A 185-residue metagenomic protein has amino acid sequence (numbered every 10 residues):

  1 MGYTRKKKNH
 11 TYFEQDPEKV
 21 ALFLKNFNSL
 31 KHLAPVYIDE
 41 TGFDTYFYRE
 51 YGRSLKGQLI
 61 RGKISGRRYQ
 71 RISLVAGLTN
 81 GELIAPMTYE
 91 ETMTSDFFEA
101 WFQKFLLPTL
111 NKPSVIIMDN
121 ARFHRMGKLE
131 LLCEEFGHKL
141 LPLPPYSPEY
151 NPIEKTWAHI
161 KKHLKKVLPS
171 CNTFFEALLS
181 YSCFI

Functional and structural regions predicted by a protein language model:
M1-I185: Short functional hotspots at interaction and active-site rims
